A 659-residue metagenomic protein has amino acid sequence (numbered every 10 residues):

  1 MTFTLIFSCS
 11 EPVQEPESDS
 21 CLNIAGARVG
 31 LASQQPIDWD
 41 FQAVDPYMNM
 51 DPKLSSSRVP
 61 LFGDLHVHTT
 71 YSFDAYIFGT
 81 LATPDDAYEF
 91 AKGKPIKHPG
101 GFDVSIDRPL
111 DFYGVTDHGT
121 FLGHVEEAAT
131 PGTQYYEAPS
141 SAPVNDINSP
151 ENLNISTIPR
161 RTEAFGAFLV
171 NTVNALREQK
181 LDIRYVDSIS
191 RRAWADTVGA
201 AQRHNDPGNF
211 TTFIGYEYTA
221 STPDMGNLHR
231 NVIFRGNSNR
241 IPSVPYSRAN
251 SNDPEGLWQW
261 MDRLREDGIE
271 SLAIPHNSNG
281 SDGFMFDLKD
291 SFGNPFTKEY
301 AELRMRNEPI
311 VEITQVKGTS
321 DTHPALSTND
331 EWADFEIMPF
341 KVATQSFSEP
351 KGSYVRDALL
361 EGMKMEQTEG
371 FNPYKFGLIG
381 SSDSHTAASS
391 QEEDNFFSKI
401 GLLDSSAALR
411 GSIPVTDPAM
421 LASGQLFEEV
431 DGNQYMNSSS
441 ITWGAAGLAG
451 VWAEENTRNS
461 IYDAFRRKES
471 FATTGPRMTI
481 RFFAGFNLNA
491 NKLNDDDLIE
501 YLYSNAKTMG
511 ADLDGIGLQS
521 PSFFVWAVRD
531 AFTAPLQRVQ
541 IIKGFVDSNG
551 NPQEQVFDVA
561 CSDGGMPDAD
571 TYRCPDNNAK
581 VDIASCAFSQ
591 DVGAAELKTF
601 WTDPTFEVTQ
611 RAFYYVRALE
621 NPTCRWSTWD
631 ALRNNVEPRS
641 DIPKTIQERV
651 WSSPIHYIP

Functional and structural regions predicted by a protein language model:
M1-T2: Sec-dependent N-terminal signal peptides
L5-S8: C-terminal motif of bacterial Sec signal peptides marking the signal peptidase cleavage site
P12-P84, Y88-N145, I183-V186, V198-G208 (+3 more regions): C-terminal functional module detector
G119-T120, T157-T211: Long, well-ordered early-domain segments
P131-V173: Substrate-binding cleft of extracellular glycoside hydrolase catalytic domains
I233-R235: Long, charge-dense tracts
S238, R248-N252: Conserved, charged catalytic cores of large soluble enzymes
G256: Acidic, metal/ion-coordinating pockets
